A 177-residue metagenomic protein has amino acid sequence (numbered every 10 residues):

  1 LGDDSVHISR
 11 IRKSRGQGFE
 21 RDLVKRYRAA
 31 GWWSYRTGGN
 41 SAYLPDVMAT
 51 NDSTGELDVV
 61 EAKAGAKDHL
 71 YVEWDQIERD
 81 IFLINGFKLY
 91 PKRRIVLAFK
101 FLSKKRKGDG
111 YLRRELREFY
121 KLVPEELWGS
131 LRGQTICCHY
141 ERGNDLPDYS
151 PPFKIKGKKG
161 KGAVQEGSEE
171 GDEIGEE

Functional and structural regions predicted by a protein language model:
L1-G38: Acidic-basic catalytic patches of nuclease active cores, encompassing PD-(D/E)XK and other metal-cofactor nuclease
R10-S14, R93-E177: Domain-level recognition of nuclease-like catalytic cores that cleave nucleotide substrates
E20, E61, Q76: Acidic-residue sensor for enzyme active/binding pockets
Y27, V47-A49, S53-A66: Conserved catalytic cores of phosphodiester-cleaving nucleases, focusing on short active-site segments
R36, E61, A98-F99: Structural signal for conserved beta-strand scaffold positions within catalytic alpha/beta enzyme cores
G39, A66-E78: Active-site-adjacent loop/helix micro-motif of nuclease/hydrolase catalytic cores
S41-L44: Short acidic/glycine-enriched loop/turn segments that link adjacent beta-strands
D75-K104: Mid-chain, well-packed structural core segment of small domains
